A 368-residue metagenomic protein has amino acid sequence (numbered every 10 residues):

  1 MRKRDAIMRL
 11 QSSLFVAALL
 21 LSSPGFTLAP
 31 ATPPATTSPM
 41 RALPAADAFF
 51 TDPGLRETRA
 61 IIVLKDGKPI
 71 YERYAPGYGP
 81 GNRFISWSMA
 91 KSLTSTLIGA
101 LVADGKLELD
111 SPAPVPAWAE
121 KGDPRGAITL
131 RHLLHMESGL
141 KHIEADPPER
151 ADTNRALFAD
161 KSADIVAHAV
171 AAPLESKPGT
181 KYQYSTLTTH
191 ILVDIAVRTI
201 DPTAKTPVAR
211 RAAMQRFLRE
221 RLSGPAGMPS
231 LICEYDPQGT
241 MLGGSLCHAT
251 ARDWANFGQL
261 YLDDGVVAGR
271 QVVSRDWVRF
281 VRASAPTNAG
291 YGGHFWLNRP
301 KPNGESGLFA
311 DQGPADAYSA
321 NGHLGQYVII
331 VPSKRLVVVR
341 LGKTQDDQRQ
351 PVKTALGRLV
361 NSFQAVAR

Functional and structural regions predicted by a protein language model:
S22-P24: N-terminal signal peptide c-region/cleavage motif recognized by signal peptidases
F49-Y78, V328-V331, R335-V339: A short, well-structured edge-of-sheet supersecondary motif
G67, F84-D110, L133, L192-A196 (+1 more regions): Active-site SXXK
K68-I70, P148-K177, A209-L231: Short, charged, amphipathic alpha-helices and their helix-cap/turn boundaries
I85, A103-I143, A171, D201-S245: Active-site helix/loop module of the DD-peptidase/beta-lactamase fold, centered on the serine-lysine SxxK catalytic
T188-A196, S245-V266, Q326-G342: Active-site-proximal alpha-helical segments within enzyme catalytic domains
M228-Y235, A283-V337: Active-site Gly/Thr loop motif
A317-R368: Structured C-terminal helix/loop/strand segments within mature extracytoplasmic catalytic/sensor domains
